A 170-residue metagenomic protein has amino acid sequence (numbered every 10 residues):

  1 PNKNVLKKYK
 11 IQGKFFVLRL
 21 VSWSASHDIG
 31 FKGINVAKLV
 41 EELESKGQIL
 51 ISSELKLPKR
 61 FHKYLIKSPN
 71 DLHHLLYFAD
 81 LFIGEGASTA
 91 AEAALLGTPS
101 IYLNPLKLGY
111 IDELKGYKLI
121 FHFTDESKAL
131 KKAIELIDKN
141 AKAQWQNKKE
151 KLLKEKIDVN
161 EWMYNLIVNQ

Functional and structural regions predicted by a protein language model:
P1-F31: A nucleotide-sugar donor-handling region in carbohydrate enzymes
P1-K8, L119-Q170: Leloir-type glycosyltransferase catalytic cores
G13, K46-G47, H62, A79 (+2 more regions): Short, well-ordered alpha-helix to beta-strand connector turns
L18-W23, A37-P69: Catalytic donor nucleotide-activated moiety binding site of glycosyltransferases and closely related
V36-E44, L72-H73, A90, I111 (+1 more regions): Short amphipathic alpha-helical segments and helix-helix/interface helices
L55-T89: Donor nucleotide-activated moiety binding/catalytic core segment of transferases that use nucleotide-activated donors
N70-D71, P105-G109, D125-K128: Short, acidic/turn-prone active-site loops that include or flank metal/cofactor- and phosphate-binding residues
L75-D112: A donor-sugar binding/catalytic signature common to diverse glycosyltransferases and related nucleotide-sugar
